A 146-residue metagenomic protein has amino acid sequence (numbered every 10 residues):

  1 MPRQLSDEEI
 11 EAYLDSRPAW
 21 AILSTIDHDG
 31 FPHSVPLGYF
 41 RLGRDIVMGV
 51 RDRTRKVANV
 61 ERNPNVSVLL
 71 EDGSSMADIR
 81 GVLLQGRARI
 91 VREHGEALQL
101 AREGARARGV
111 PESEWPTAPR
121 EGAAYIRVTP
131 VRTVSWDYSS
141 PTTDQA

Functional and structural regions predicted by a protein language model:
M1-I22: Short, basic/aromatic recognition patches
M1-L5, A77-A146: Charged, gly/pro-rich active-site loop segments
P18-D52, V68-L70, R80: Short beta-strand segments
N63-N65: Ligand-binding loop in jelly-roll beta-barrel domains
E71, S75: Cyclic nucleotide-binding regulatory domains
